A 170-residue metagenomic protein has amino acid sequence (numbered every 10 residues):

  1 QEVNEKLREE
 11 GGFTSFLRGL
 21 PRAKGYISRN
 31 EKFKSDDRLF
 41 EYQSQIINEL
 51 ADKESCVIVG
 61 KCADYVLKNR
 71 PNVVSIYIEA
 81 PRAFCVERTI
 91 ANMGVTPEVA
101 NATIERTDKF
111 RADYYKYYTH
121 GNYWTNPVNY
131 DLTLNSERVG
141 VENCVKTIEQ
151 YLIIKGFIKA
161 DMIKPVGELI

Functional and structural regions predicted by a protein language model:
Q1-S55: ATP-dependent small-molecule kinase phosphotransfer cores that center on conserved nucleotide phosphate-binding segments
E2-R22, Y26, T96-V141: Small-molecule kinase domains that catalyze NTP-dependent phosphoryl transfer to phosphate-bearing small molecules
N48, H120-I170: NTP-dependent small-molecule kinase module
L50, A63-R70: RNA pseudouridine synthases
A63-D64, A80-C85, R138-G140: Conserved nucleotide-binding/hydrolysis micro-motifs of P-loop NTPases
N69-N92, P97-T107: Conserved phosphate-donor/acceptor-positioning beta-strand/loop module used by diverse small-molecule
